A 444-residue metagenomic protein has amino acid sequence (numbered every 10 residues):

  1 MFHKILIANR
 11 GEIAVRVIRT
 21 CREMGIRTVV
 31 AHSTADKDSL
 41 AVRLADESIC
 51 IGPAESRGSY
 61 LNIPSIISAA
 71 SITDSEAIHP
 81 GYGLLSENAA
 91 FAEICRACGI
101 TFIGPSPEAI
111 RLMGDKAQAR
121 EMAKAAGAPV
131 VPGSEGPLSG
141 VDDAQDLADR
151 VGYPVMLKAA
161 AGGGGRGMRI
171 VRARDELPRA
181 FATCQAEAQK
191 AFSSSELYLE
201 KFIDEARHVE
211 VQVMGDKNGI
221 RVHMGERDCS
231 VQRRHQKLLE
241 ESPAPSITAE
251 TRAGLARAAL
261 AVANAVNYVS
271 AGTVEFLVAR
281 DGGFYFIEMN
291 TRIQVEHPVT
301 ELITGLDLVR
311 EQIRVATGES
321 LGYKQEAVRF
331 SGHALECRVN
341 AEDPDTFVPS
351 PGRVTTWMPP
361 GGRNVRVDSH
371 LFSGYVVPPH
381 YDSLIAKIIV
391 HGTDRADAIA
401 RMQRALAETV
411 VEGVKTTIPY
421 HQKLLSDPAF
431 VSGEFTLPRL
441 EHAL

Functional and structural regions predicted by a protein language model:
M1, G164-G165: An N-terminal boundary/leader segment
M1-A126, L138-D146, D397: ATP-binding N-terminal substructure of ATP-dependent carboxylate-amine bond-forming enzymes
I7-I26, S48, S71-T73, A89 (+5 more regions): ATP-dependent carboxylate activation and anion-phosphoryl transfer catalytic cores that bind Mg-ATP to form
S59, L84, L112, P137 (+4 more regions): Alpha-helix initiation/capping motif
I110-M113, M156, M168: Methionine-biased hydrophobic packing positions in alpha-helices, especially within tandem helical repeat solenoids
G133-S134: Conserved beta3 strand of the protein kinase N-lobe
L147-M156: Acidic/histidine-enriched active-site and ligand-binding environments that engage anionic O-linkages
